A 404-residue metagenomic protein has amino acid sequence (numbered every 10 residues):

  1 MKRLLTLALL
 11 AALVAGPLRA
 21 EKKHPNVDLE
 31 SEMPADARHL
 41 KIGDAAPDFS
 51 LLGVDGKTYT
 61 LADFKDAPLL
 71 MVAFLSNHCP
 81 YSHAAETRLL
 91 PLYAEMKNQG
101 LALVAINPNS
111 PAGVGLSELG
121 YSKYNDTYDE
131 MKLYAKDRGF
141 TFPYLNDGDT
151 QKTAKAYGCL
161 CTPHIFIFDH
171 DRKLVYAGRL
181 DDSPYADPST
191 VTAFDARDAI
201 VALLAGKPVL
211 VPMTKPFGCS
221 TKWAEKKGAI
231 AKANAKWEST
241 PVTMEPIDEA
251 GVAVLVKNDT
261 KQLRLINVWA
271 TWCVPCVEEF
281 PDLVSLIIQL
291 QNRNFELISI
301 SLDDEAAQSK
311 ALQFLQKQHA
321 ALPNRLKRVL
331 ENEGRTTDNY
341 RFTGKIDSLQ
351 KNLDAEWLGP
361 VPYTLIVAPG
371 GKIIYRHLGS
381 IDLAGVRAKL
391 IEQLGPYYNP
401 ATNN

Functional and structural regions predicted by a protein language model:
L4-L13: Sec-dependent N-terminal signal peptides
G16-A20: Sec/Tat signal peptide C-region and signal peptidase I cleavage site
E21-D48, R197, L203, P208-A250 (+4 more regions): N-proximal helix/coil linker or "cap" segments that precede and/or mark the start of modular domains
F49-L70, T243-R264, V284-L290, Q350-L353: A short beta-strand-turn-helix
P68-L70, L75-H78, Q262-R264, W269-W272 (+2 more regions): Short pre-active-site segment immediately N-terminal to redox-active cysteine/selenocysteine motifs in thiol-based
L75-R88, V268-S285: Conserved redox-active cysteine motifs that mediate thiol-disulfide chemistry, especially di-cysteine Cys-X(1-2)-Cys
Y124-T162, F166-I167, V175, L315-V361: Short, internal strand/loop/helix patches that form the active-site neighborhood or redox-interaction surface
D169-M244, P360-N404: Thiol-/selenol-based redox modules, centered on thioredoxin-like and closely related oxidoreductase domains
